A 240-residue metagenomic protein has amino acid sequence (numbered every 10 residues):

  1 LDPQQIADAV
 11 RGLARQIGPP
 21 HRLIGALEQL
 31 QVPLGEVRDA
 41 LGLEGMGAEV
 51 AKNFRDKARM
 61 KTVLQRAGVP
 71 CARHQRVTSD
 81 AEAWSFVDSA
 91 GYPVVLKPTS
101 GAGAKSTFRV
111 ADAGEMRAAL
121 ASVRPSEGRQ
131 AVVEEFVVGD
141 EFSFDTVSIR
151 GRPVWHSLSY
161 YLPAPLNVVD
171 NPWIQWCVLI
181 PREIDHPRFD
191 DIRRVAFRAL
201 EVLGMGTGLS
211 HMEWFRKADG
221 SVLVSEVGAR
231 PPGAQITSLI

Functional and structural regions predicted by a protein language model:
L1-V50, R55, R66, A81 (+1 more regions): ATP-binding N-terminal substructure of ATP-dependent carboxylate-amine bond-forming enzymes
D8-R15, T62-R66, A81-S89, G114-P125 (+2 more regions): Replace "anionic and nucleotidyl ligands
E28-L30, S100-G101, R230: Short glycine-rich anion-binding loops that position phosphate/pyrophosphate groups of nucleotides and phosphorylated
G35-R38, F108, D145: Short amphipathic alpha-helical segments
D39-S106, A113: A conserved helix-loop-beta module that forms one wall/lid of the active-site cleft in ATP-utilizing catalytic domains
P70-R73, S89, P93-L96, F108-S143 (+2 more regions): Conserved ATP-binding module of the ATP-grasp superfamily
V77, T107-D112, V147-I149, K217: Short beta-strand-to-turn element immediately C-terminal to the catalytic PLP-Schiff-base lysine in fold type I
E135-M205, L209, R216, V224 (+1 more regions): ATP-dependent carboxylate/phosphate-activation module, predominantly the ATP-grasp catalytic core and closely related
